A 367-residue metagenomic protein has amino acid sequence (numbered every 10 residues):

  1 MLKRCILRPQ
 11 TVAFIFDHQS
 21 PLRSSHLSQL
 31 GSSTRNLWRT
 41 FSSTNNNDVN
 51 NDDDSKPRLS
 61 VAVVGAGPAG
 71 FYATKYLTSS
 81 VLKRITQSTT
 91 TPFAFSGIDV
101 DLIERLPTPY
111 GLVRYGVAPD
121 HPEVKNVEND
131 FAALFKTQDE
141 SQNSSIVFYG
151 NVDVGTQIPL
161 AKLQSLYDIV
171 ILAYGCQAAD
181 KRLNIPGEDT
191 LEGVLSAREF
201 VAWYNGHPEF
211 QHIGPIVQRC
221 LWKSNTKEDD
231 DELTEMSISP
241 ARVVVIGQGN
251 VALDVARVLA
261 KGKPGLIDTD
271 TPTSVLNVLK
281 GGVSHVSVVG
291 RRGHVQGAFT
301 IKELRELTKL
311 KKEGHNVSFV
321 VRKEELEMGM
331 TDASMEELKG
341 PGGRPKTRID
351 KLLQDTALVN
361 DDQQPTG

Functional and structural regions predicted by a protein language model:
M1-P57: N-terminal mitochondrial targeting presequence
S55-G67, S239-G249: Beta1/beta-strand and adjacent pyrophosphate-binding region of the FAD-binding site in flavoprotein oxidoreductases
P68-A69, A73, V251: Hydrophobic/small residue at the entry helix of a nucleotide-binding pocket
V81-R105, Q138, L253-G367: Dinucleotide-binding/catalytic capping subdomain of oxidoreductase cores
Q87-D99, P107-I169, K351-G367: N-terminal Rossmann-like dinucleotide/flavin-binding domain of flavoprotein oxidoreductases that bind FAD/FMN
D168, A241, S284: Conserved acidic residues
I169, A173-D180, N250: Glycine-/small-residue-rich beta->alpha transition segments that form the dinucleotide
D180-K280: Glycine-rich dinucleotide-binding loop and its adjacent helix/turn
